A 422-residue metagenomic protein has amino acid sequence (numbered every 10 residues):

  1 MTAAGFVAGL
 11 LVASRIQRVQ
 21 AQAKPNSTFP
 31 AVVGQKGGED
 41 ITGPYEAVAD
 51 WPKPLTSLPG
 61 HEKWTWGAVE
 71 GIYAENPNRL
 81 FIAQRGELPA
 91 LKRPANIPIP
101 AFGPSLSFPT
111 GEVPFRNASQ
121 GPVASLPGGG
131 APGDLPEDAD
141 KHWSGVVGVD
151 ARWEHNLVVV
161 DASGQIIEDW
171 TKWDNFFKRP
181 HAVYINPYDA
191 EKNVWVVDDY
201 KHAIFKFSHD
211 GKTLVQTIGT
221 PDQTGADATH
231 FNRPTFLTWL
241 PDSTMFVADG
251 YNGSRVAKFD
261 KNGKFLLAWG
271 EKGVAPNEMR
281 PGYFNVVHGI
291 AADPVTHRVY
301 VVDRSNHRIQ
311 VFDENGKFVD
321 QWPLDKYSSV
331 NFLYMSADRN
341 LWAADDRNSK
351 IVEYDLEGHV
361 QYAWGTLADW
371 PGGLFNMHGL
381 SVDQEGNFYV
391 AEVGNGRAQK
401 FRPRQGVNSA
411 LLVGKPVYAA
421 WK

Functional and structural regions predicted by a protein language model:
A3, G9-K422: Eukaryotic scaffold repeat domains enriched in small/polar residues
